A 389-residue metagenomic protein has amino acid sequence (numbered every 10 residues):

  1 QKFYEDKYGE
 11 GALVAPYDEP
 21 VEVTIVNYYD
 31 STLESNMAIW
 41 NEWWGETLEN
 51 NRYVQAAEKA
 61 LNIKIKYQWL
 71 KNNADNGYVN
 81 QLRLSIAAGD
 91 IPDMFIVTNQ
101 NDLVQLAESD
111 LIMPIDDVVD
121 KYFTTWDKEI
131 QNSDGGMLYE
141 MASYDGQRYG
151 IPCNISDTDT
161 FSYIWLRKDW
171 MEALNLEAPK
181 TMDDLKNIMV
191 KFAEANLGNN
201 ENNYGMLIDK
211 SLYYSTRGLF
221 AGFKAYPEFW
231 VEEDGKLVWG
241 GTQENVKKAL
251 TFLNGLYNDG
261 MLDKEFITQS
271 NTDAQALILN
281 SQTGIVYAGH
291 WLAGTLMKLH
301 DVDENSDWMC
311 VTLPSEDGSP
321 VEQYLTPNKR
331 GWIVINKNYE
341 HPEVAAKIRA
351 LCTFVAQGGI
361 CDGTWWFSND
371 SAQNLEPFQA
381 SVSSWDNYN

Functional and structural regions predicted by a protein language model:
Q1-N389: Extracytoplasmic/secretory soluble proteins
